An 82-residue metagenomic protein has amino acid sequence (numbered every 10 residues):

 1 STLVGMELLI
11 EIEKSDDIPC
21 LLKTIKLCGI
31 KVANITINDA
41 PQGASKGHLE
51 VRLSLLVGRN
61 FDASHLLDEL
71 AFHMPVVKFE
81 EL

Functional and structural regions predicted by a protein language model:
S1-I37, P41: Canonical alpha-helical transmembrane segment with a positive-inside/aromatic-interface signature
V4-M6, G47, P75: Generic structural motif recognizing short loop/turn segments at the entrances and edges of beta-strands
L8, G47-L55: Short, hydrophobic beta-strand segments
K14-S15, L56-F61: Helix N-cap motif at beta-to-alpha junctions
C20-C28, D62-M74: Short amphipathic alpha-helices in soluble, non-transmembrane regions that often serve as interface/regulatory elements
K23-K26, K31, R52, R59 (+1 more regions): Arginine residue identity/basic-tract feature
K31-N38, L67, F72-L82: Conserved short beta-strand edge segments in small beta-sheet-based binding/regulatory domains
